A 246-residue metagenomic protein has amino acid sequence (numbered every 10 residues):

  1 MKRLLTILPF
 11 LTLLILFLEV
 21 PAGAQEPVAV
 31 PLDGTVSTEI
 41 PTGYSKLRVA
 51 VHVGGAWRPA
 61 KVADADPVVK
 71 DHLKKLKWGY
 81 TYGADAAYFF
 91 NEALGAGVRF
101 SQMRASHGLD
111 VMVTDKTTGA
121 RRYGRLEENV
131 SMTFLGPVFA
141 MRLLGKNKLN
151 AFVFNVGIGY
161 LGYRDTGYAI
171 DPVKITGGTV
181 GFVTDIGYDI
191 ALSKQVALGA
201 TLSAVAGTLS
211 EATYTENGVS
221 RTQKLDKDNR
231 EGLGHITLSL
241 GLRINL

Functional and structural regions predicted by a protein language model:
M1-P9: Bacterial N-terminal signal peptides that target proteins for export
L8-E19: Bacterial N-terminal signal peptides
A24-F89, Y163, H235-L246: Short glycine/proline- and aromatic-enriched beta-strand/turn motifs that initiate or cap beta-hairpins
P41-G43, D71-W78, G124-S131, D171-G178 (+1 more regions): Replace "Gram-negative outer membrane beta-barrel proteins" with "bacterial and organellar outer membrane beta-barrel
V53-G55, A87-Y168, I175-G177, I190-L192 (+1 more regions): Gram-negative (and chloroplast) outer-membrane scaffold detector with strong preference for beta-barrel transmembrane
K61-V68, G108-K116, R164-V173, E211-V219: Outer-membrane beta-barrel translocator domains and adjoining extracellular loop/strand segments of Gram-negative
A105-L109, T184, A191-L246: Predominantly the C-terminal beta-signal and adjacent terminal strand-loop region of outer-membrane beta-barrel
T179-V183: Trp-centered recognition loops
